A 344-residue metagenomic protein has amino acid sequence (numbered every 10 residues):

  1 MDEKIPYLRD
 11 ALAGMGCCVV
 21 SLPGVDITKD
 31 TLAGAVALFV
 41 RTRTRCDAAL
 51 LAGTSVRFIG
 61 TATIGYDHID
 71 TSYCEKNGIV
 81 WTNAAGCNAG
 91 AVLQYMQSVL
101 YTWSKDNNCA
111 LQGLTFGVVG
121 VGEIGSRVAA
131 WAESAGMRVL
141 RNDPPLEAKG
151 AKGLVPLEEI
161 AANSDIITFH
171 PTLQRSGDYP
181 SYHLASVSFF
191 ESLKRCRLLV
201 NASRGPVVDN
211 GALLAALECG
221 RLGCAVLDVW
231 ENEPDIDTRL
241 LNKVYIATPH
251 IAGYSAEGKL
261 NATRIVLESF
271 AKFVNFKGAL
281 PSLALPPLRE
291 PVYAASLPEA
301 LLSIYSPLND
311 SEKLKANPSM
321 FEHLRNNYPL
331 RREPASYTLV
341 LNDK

Functional and structural regions predicted by a protein language model:
M1-A35: N-terminal glycine-/charge-rich "phosphate-binding" loop or analogous flexible N-terminal tail
D2, V40-R41, T61-A62, T168-L173 (+1 more regions): Short, well-ordered coil/turn residues at beta-beta hairpins and beta-strand->alpha-helix junctions within
D2-E3, A85, L93, Q112-E133: Glycine-rich adenosine-cofactor-binding loop
P6, S134-A151: NAD(P)-binding Rossmann-fold cofactor-contacting core
V36-C109: Phosphate/diphosphate ligand-binding glycine-rich loop within oxidoreductases
C46, L146-T238: Rossmann-like adenosine-cofactor binding region
L93-N107, E133-M137, R264-F273: Oxidoreductase and adenylate-handling cofactor-binding alpha/beta cores
C196-L198, A202-K344: Rossmann-like dinucleotide-binding domain for NAD(H)/NADP(H)
